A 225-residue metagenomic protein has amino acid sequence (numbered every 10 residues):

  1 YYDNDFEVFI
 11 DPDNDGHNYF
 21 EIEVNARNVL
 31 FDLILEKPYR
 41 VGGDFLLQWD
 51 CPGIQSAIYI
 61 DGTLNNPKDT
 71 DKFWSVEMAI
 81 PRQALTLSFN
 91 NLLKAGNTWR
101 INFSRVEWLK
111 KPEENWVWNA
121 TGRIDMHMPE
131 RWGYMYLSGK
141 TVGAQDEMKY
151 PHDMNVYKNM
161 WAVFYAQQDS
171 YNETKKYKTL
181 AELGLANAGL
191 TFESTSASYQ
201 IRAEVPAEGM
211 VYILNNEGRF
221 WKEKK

Functional and structural regions predicted by a protein language model:
Y1-F164, Y171, M210: Structural preference for beta-rich elements and adjacent junctions enriched in aromatics
P151, A162-T191: Short, glycine/small-hydrophobic-rich surface segments
Y177-K225: Periplasmic/extracellular, small/polar-rich flexible segments of pilin-like filament-forming proteins
